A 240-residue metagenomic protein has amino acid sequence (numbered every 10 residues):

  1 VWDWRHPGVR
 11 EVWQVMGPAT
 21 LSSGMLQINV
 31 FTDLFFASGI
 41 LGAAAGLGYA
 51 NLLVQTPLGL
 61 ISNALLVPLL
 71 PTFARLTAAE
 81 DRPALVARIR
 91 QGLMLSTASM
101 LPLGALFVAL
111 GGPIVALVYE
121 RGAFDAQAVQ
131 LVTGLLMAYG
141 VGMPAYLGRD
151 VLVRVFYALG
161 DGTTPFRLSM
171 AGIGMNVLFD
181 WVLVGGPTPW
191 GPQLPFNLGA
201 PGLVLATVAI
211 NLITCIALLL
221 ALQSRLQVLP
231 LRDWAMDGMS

Functional and structural regions predicted by a protein language model:
V1-S240: Membrane-embedded alpha-helical bundles of multi-pass transporters/translocases, especially carrier/permease families
